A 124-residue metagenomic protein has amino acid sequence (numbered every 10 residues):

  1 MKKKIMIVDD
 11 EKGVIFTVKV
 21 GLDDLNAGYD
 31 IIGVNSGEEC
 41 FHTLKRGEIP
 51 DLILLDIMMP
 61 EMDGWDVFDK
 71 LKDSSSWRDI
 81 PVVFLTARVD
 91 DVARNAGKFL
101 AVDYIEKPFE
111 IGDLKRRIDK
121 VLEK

Functional and structural regions predicted by a protein language model:
K12-I32: Two-component/phosphorelay signaling modules centered on CheY-like receiver
G33-H42, G64: Helix N-cap/capping motif at the beta->alpha junctions
H42, W65-R78: Short amphipathic alpha-helix used as the core "switch/output" element in two-component signaling
E48-L54: Active-site beta3 strand of CheY-like receiver
M59: Receiver (REC) domain active-site loop signature in two-component systems and cognate sites in sensor histidine kinases
D66, R88-I105, R116-D119: Alpha4 helix (beta4-alpha4-beta5 surface) of REC/receiver domains from two-component response regulators
E110: Receiver (REC) domain switch/active-site region of two-component response regulators
